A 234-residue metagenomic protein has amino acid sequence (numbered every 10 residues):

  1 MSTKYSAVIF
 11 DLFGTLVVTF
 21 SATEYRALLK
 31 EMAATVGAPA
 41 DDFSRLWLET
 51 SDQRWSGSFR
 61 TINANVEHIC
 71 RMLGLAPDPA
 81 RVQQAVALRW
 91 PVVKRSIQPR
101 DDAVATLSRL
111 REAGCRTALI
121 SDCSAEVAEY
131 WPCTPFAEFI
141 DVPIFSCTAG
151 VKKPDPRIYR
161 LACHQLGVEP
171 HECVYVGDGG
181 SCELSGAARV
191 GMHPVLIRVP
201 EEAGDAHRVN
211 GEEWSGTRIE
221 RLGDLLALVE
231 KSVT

Functional and structural regions predicted by a protein language model:
M1-V8, T19, V104, S108-T234: Asp-based, Mg2+/Mn2+-dependent phosphohydrolase catalytic module
S2-A105, E112-A113: N-terminal helical cap/lid subdomain that shapes the substrate entry/recognition surface in HAD-like hydrolases
